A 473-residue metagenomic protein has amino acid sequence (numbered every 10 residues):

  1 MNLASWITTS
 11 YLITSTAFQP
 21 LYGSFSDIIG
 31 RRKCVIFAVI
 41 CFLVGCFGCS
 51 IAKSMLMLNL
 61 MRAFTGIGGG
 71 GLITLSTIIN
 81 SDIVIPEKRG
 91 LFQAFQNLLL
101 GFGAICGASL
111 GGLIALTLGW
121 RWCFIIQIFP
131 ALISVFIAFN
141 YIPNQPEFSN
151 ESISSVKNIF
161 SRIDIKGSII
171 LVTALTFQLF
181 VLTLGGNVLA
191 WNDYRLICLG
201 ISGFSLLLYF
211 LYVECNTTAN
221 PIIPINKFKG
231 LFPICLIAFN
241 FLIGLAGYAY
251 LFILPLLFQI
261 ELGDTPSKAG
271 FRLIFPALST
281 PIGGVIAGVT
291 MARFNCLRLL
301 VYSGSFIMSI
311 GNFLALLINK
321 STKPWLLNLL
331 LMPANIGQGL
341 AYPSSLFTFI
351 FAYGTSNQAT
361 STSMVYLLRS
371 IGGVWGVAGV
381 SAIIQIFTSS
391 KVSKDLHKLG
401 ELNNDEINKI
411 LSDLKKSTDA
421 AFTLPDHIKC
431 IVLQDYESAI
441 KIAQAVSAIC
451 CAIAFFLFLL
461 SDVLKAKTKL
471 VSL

Functional and structural regions predicted by a protein language model:
N2-Y11, Y194-R195, I201, S205-T360: Transmembrane core module of solute transporters
L12-P20, G70, A104-I105, A277-P281 (+2 more regions): Residue-level signature of mid-helix packing/kink "hotspots" within the transmembrane helices of 12-pass Major
Q19-K166: Helix-loop-helix hairpins in multi-pass membrane proteins, especially solute transporters
F25-S26, C49, L58, L110-L118 (+5 more regions): Interfacial helix-cap and linker-helix signal at transmembrane-aqueous boundaries of multi-pass secondary transporters
G45-S50, T65, A138, I243 (+4 more regions): MFS-fold secondary transporters
L99, G103-C106, L110-G112, L327-N408 (+2 more regions): Small-residue-rich alpha-helical segments with characteristic i,i+4
L118-A238: Hydrophobic transmembrane-helix bundles of small-molecule transporters
L414-L473: Transmembrane-helix exit segments and adjacent C-terminal regions of multi-pass membrane proteins
